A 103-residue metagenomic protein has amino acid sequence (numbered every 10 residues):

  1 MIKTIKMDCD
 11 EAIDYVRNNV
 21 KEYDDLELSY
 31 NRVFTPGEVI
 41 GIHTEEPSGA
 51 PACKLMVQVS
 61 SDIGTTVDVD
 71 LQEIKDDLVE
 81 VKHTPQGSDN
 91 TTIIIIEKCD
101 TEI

Functional and structural regions predicted by a protein language model:
I2-P36, I40-I103: Conserved RNA-binding domains used in RNP assembly and mRNA/RNA metabolism
